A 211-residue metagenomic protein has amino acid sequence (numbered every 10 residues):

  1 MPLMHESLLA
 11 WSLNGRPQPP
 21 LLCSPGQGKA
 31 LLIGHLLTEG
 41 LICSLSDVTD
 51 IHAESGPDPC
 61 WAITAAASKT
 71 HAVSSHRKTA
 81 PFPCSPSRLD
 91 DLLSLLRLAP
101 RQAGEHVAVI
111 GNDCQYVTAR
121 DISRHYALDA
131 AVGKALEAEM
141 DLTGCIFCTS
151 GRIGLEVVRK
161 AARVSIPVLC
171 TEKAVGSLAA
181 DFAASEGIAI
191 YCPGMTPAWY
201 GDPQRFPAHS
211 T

Functional and structural regions predicted by a protein language model:
M1-N112, V117: Intrinsically disordered, low-complexity regions enriched in acidic/Ser/Thr/Pro/Gln residues
L9, G15, P197-A198, R205: Short leucine-rich amphipathic alpha-helices used at interfaces
Q27-A30, H71, R124-A127, A208-H209: A short local loop/turn or secondary-structure capping micro-motif enriched for an aromatic residue
L37-T38, I42, Y200-G201, P207: Generic, ordered loop/turn and secondary-structure boundary motif
R124-W199, Q204, S210-T211: Feature captures the catalytic cores and cofactor-binding loops of soluble hydro-lyases/lyases that act on carboxylate
